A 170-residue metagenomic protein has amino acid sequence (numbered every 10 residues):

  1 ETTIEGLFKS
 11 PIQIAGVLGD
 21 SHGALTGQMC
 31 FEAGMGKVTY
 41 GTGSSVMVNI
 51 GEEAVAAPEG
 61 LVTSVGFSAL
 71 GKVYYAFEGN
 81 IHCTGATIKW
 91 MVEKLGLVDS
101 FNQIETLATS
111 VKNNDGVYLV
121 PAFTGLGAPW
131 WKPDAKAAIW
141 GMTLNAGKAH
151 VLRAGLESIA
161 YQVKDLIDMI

Functional and structural regions predicted by a protein language model:
T3-I170: Active-site core segments that coordinate phosphate-bearing ligands/cofactors across diverse enzyme families
